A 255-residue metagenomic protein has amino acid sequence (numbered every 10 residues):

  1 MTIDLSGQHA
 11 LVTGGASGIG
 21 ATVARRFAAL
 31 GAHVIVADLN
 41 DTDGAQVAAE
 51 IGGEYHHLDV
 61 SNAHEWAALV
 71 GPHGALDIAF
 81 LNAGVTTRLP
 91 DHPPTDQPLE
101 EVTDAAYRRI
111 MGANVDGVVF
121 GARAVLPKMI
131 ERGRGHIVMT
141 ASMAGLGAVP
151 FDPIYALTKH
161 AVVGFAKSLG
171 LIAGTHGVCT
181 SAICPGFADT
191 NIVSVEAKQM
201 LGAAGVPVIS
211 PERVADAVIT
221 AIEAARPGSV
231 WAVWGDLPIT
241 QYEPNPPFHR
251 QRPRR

Functional and structural regions predicted by a protein language model:
A16-S17: Conserved glycine-rich cofactor-binding loop
L30, G147, S168-V178: Active-site-adjacent segment of SDR/Rossmann-fold oxidoreductases
D41-T42, H57-A68, D104: The beta1-alpha1 cofactor-binding region of Rossmann-like NAD(H)/NADP(H)-dependent oxidoreductases
N82-T95: Conserved NAD(P)H cofactor-binding loop of Rossmann-fold oxidoreductase domains
V85, P98-V119, R134, V138 (+2 more regions): Catalytic Tyr-X3-Lys loop
A122-R123, K167: A short, exposed helix-loop element centered on a Lys and neighboring polar residues
S142: Residue(s) in the substrate-gating loop at a strand-loop-helix junction that position the organic substrate next
A182, K198-P244: C-terminal helical subdomain
